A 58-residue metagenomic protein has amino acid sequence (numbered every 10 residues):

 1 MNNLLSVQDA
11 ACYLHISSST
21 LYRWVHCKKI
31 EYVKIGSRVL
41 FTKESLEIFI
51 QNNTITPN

Functional and structural regions predicted by a protein language model:
M1-T20: Polyanion-binding surface elements
H26-C27, Q51: Residue-level detection of the helix-turn-helix DNA-binding "recognition helix"
K28-K29, S45: Conserved functional loop/turn residues at catalytic and ligand-binding sites
V33-V39: Short Lys/Arg-enriched helix C-cap and helix-to-coil transition segments that create basic nucleic-acid-contact patches
L46-N58: A short, Lys/Arg-enriched interface patch at domain edges and termini
